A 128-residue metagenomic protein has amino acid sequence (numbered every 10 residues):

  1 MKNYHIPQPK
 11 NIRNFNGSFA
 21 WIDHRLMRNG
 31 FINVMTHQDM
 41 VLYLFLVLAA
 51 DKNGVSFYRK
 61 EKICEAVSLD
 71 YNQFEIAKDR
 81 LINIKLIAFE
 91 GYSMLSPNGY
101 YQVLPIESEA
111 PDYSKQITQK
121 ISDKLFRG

Functional and structural regions predicted by a protein language model:
M1, N14, L69, I76 (+2 more regions): N-terminal functional modules and adjacent low-complexity/disordered segments of proteins
M1-G54, Y58-E61: Short recognition helix of helix-turn-helix/winged-helix DNA-binding domains
K2, G17, V41, S56 (+4 more regions): Intrinsically disordered, low-complexity segments enriched in small/polar residues
K2, I22, Q38, L69-Y71 (+2 more regions): Intrinsic-disorder/low-complexity regions
P9-N11, G99, E107, Y113: Intrinsically disordered, low-complexity segments enriched in proline/serine/threonine
I12, H24, A77-D79, I84 (+1 more regions): Short, intrinsically disordered low-complexity segments
F31-V34, Q38, L48-E107: Winged helix-turn-helix DNA-binding recognition segment
I106-G128: Short, amphipathic alpha-helical interaction segments positioned at domain boundaries
